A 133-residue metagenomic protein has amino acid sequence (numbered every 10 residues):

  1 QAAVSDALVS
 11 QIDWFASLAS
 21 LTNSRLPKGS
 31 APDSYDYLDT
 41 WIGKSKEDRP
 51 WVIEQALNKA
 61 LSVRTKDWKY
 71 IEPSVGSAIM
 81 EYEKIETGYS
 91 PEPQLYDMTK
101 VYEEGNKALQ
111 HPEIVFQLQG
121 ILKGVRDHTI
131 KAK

Functional and structural regions predicted by a protein language model:
Q1-Q94, M98-K100, E113, V125 (+1 more regions): C-terminal cap/loop subdomain of S1 sulfatases and analogous C-terminal strand-loop tails that border
E104-K107, P112-V115, Q119: C-terminal structured subdomain/cap of oxidoreductase catalytic cores
L122: Short amphipathic alpha-helical/adjacent loop interface patches that line ligand and macromolecule-binding sites
